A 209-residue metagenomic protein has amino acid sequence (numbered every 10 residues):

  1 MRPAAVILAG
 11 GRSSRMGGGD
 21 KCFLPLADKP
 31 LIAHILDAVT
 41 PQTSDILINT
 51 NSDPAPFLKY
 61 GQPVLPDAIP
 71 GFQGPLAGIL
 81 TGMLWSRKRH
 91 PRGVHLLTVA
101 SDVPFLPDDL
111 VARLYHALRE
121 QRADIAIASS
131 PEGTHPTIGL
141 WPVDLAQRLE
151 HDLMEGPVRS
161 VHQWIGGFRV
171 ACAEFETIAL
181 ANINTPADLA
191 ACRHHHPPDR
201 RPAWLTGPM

Functional and structural regions predicted by a protein language model:
M1-V158, W164-A179, A187-A190, H194-L205: Nucleotide and nucleotide-moiety/phosphate-recognizing core
